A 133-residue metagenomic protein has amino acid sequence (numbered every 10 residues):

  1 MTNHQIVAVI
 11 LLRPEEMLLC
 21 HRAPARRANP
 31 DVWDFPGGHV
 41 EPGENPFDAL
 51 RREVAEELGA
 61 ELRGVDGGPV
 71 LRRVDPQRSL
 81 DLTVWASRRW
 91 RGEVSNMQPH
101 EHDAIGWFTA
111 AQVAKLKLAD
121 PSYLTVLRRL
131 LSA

Functional and structural regions predicted by a protein language model:
M1, V9-I10, P24-A25, V32 (+2 more regions): Short secondary-structure boundary/capping segments
M1-L18, H39, V70: Conserved N-terminal beta-strand and adjoining loop/helix that marks the start of the Nudix/MutT-like hydrolase domain
Q5-V7, E15, L80-T83, D103: Change "...and in nucleic-acid phosphodiester-cleaving endonucleases..." to "...and in nucleic-acid processing enzymes
E16-E56: Conserved Nudix-box catalytic region and its N-terminal flanking loop in Nudix hydrolases and closely related
R26, R89, P99-A133: Nudix hydrolase/Nudix homology domain
A60-V70, W85: A short coil-to-beta-strand element that immediately follows conserved catalytic motifs
L71-V94, G106, A111-Q112, R129: Active-site-adjacent beta-strand/loop module that shapes the phosphate/pyrophosphate-binding cleft
